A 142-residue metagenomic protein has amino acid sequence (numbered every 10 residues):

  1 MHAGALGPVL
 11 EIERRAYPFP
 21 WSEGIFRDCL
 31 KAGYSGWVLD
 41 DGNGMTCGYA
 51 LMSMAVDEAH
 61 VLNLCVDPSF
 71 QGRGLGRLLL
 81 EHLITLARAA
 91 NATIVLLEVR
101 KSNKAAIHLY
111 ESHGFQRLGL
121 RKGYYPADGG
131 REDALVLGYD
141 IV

Functional and structural regions predicted by a protein language model:
A3-R73, R77-A90, G123, D140-V142: Acetyl-CoA-dependent GNAT
V61, V95-V99: Conserved hydrophobic beta-strand within the GNAT/NAT acetyltransferase core sheet that lines the active-site cleft
V66, R100-K101: Short amphipathic helical patch at the helix-1/turn junction of helix-turn-helix
F70, N103, L109-H113, R131-L135: ABC family nucleotide-binding domain
L80, N103-A106, G123-D128: Short glycine/proline-centered loop/turn elements that form peptide/ligand docking sites
E98, Q116-V136: Conserved catalytic-core motifs of GNAT/GCN5-like acyltransferases
